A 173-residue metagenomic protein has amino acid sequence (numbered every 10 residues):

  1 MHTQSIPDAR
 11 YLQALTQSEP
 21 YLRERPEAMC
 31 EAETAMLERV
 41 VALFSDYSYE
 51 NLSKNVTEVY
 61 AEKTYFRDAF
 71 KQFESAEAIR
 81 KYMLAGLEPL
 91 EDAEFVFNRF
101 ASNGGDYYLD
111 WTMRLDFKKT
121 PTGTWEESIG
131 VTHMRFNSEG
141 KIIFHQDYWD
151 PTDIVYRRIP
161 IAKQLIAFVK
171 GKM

Functional and structural regions predicted by a protein language model:
M1-K54, E58: Short, low-complexity N-terminal intrinsically disordered segments enriched in polar/charged residues
H2-P26, E88-E94, A101-M173: A beta-strand edge to alpha-helix "cap/lid" segment located at domain peripheries
T34-V41, T57, R80, L84 (+1 more regions): Generic detector of well-ordered alpha-helical segments enriched in charged/polar residues, highlighting helical
V40-F44, Y60, M83, M113 (+1 more regions): Hydrophobic alpha-helical core bundles mediating ligand binding, dimerization, or RNAP-core interactions
D46, Y65-F66, K118: General structural signal for alpha-helix termini and helix-helix connectors
S53-G104: A solvent-exposed, acidic/Ser-Thr-rich amphipathic alpha-helical stretch
